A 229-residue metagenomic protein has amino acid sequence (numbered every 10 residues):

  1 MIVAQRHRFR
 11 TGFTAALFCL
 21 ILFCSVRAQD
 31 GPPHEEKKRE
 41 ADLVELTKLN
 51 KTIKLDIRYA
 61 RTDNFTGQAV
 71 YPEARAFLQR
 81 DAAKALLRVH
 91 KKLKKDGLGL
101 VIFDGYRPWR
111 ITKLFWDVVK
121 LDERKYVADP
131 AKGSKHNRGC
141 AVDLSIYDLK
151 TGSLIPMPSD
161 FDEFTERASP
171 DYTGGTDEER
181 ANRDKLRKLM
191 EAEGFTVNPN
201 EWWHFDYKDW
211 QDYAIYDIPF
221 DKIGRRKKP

Functional and structural regions predicted by a protein language model:
M1-R8: N-terminal secretory signal peptides that target proteins for export/translocation
F9-G12, K208: Alpha-helical and His/Cys-centered functional microenvironments
G12-C24: Bacterial N-terminal signal peptides
A28-G105, V118-N200, D209-P229: Extracytoplasmic cell-surface/polysaccharide-interacting catalytic and binding patches
P108: Segments that shape or occlude catalytic/ligand-binding pockets
I111: Short, well-ordered surface patches within globular domains
F205: Conserved metal-phosphate-binding beta-hairpin within the catalytic cores of diverse ATP-dependent phosphoryl-transfer
